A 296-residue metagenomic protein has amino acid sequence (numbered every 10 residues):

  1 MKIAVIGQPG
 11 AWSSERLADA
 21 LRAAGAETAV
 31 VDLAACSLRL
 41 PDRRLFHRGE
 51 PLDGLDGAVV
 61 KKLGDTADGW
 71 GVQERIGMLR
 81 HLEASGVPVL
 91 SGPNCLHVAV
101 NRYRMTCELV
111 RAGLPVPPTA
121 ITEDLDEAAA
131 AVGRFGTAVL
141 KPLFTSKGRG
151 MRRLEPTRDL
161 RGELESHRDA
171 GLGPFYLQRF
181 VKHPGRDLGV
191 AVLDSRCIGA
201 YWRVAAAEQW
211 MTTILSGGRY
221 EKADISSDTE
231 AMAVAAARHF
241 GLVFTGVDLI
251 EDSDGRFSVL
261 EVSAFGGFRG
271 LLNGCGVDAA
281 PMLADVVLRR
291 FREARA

Functional and structural regions predicted by a protein language model:
M1-A4: Extreme N-terminal starter segment of soluble prokaryotic enzymes
I6-G7, L193: Short hydrophobic segments within beta-strands
Q8-P118: Conserved N-proximal alpha/beta basic substrate-recognition cap immediately N-terminal to, or forming the N-lobe
A112-G136: Rossmann-like NAD(P)H-binding beta-loop-alpha module
A138, Y176, I198-G199, T245 (+1 more regions): Protein kinase-like catalytic core scaffold
R149-A237: Phosphate-binding site of ATP-dependent enzymes
W210-V259, P281-A296: A long amphipathic alpha-helix within ATP-dependent nucleotide-binding catalytic cores
S263-G276: Glycine-rich phosphate/pyrophosphate-binding beta-alpha loops
